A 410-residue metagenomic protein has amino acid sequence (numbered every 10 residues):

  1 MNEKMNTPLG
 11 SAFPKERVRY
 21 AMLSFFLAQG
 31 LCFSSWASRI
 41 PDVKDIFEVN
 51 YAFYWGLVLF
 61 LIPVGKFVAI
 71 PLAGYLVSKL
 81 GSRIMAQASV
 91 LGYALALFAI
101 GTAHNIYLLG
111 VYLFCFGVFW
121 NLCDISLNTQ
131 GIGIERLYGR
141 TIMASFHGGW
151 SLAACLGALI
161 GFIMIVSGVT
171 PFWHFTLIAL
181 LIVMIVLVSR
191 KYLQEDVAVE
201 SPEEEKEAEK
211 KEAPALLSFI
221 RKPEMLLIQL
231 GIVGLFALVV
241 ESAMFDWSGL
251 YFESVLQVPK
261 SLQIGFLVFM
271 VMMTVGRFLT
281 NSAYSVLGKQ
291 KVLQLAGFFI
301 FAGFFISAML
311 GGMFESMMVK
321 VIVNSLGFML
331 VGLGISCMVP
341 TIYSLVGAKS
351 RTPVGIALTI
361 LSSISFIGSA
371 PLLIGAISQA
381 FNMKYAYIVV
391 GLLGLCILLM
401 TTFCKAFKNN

Functional and structural regions predicted by a protein language model:
S38-F53, D246-S261: Short amphipathic helix-loop junctions that connect adjacent transmembrane helices in Major Facilitator Superfamily/SLC
G56-Y75, L267-L279: Central cavity-lining transmembrane alpha-helices of secondary-active solute carriers, predominantly the Major
V68-S82, I165, R277-K289, F314 (+1 more regions): Helix-to-loop junctions at the C-terminal end of transmembrane segments in multipass secondary transporters
V68-Y107: Conserved MFS/SLC helix-loop-helix module at the cytosolic interface between two early adjacent transmembrane helices
G81, T102-Y107, L310-G311, M318 (+1 more regions): Helix-breaking motifs and short loop linkers at transmembrane-helix boundaries and internal kinks in secondary membrane
L108, F146-V197: Helix-loop-helix hairpin linking two adjacent transmembrane segments in secondary transporters
N121-R136, I335-S350: Intracellular juxtamembrane helix-capping segments at the cytosolic ends of symmetry-related transmembrane helices
Q290-I342: C-terminal transmembrane helical hairpin of 12-TM major facilitator-type secondary transporters
